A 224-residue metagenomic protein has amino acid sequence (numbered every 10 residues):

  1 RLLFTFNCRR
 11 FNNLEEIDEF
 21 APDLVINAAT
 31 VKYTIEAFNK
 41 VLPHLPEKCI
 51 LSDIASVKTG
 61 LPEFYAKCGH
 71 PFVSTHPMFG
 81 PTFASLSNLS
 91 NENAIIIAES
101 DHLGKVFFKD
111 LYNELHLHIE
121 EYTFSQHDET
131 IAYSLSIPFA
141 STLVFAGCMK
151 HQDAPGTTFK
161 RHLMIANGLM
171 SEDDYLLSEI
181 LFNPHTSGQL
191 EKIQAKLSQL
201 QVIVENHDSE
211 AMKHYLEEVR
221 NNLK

Functional and structural regions predicted by a protein language model:
R1-E16: NAD(P)-binding Rossmann-fold cofactor-contacting core
E15-L42: Rossmann-like NAD(P)-binding element
E16, N39, S100-F107, F145-G156: Short, basic, helix/turn surface patches
V25-N27, S52-D53, I96: Redox-cofactor binding/interface segments in oxidoreductases and associated redox assembly factors
L42-K48, N88-L89: Short, conserved loop/helix-junction motifs that constitute active-site signature segments in enzyme catalytic cores
L45-L61: ADP-ribose/adenylate-binding Rossmann-like module
V57-Y122, D128: Rossmann-fold dinucleotide-binding core
E121-K224: An accessory alpha-helical subdomain
